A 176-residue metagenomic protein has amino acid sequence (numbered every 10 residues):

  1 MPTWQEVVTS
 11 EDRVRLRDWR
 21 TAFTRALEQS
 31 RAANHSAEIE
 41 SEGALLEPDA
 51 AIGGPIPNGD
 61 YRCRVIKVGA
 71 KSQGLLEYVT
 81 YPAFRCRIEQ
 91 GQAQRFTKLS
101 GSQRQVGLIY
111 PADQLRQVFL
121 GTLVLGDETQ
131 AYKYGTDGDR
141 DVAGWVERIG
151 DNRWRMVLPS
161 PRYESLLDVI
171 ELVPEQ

Functional and structural regions predicted by a protein language model:
M1-I56: Amphipathic/hydrophobic helical signal segments and adjacent flexible N-terminal regions that mediate secretion
A33, E38-G43, Y134-Q176: Edge beta-strand at a domain terminus
E40-L45, K67-A70, Q90-Q92, S100-S102 (+3 more regions): Short amphipathic alpha-helical surface micro-motifs
G53-V118: Mid-length scaffold segments of soluble, non-membrane domains
R64, E89-G91, Y110-A112, L120-T122 (+3 more regions): A structural detector for beta-sheet-dominated domains
K71-F84, F119-W145: An anionic, turn-rich surface loop/hairpin at beta-sheet edges that serves as a generic interaction/coordination patch
L99-V106, T122-D127, L158-S165: Short, solvent-exposed aromatic-acidic interface loops
Q105-A112, E128-Y134, S165-E171: A short, polar/proline- and glycine-enriched secondary-structure boundary/capping micro-motif
